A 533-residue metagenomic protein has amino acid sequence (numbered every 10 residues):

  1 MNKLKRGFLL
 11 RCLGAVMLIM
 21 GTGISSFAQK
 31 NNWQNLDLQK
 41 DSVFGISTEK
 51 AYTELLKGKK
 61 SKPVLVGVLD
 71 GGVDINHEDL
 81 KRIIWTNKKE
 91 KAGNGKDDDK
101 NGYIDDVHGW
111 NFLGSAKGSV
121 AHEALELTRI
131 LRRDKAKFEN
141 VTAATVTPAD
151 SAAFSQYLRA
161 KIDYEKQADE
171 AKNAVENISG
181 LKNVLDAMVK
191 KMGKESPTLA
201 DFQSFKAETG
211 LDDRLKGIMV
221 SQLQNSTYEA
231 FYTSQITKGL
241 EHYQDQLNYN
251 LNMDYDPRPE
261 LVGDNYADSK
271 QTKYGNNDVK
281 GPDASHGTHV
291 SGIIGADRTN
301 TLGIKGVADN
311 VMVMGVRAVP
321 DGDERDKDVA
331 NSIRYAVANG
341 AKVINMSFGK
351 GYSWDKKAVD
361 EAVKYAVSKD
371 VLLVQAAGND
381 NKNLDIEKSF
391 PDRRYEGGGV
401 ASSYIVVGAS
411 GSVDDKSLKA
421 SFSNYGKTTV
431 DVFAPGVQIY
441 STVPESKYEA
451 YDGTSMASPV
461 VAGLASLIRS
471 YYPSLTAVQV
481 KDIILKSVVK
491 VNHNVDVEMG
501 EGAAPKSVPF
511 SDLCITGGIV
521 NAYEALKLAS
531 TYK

Functional and structural regions predicted by a protein language model:
M1-K30: Bacterial Sec-dependent N-terminal signal peptides
Q29-D41, T142-K182, D186, I333-K356 (+1 more regions): Short acidic, glycine-rich surface-loop motifs adjacent to enzyme active sites
K50-K60, G281-A284, K305-A308, E324-N345 (+4 more regions): Mature extracellular/periplasmic domains of secretome proteins
T53-L65, V73-N265, S269-R325, V400-S403 (+2 more regions): Subtilisin-like serine protease catalytic core
D70, G378, G453: Active-site glycine-centered loops adjacent to acidic/histidine catalytic or metal-binding residues that shape
Y255, E260, V371, D392-S470 (+4 more regions): Extracellular S/T/G-rich loop segment that most often corresponds to the catalytic His/Ser-adjacent loop
R317, N345-G349, A376-A377, G408 (+1 more regions): A cross-family glycoside hydrolase active-site/sugar-binding cleft signature
V337-N339, V343-M346, K357, S402-V406 (+1 more regions): C-terminal subdomain of the subtilisin-like protease fold in secreted/lumenal serine endopeptidases
